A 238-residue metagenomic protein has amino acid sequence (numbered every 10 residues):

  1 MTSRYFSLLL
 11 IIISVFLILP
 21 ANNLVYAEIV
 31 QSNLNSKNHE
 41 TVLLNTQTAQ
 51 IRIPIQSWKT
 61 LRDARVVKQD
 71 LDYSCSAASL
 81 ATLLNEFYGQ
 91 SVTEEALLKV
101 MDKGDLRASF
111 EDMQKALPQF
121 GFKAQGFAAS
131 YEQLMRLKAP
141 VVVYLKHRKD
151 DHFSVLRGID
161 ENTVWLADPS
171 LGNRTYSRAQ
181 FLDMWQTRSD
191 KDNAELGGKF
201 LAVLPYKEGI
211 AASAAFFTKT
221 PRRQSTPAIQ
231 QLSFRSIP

Functional and structural regions predicted by a protein language model:
T2-F6, P20-K99, R222, Q230 (+1 more regions): Active-site-adjacent structural segments surrounding the nucleophilic cysteine of cysteine proteases and isopeptidases
Y5, D70, M101, D105 (+2 more regions): Solvent-exposed, flexible loop/coil residues
L9-P20: Bacterial N-terminal signal peptides
E28-Q31, N35-T48, I159-P238: Noncatalytic regulatory segments and standalone regulatory/sensor domains
D70, A78, V92, R136-K138 (+3 more regions): Extracytoplasmic
L98-M101, D105, Q114-L171, T175 (+1 more regions): Active-site-adjacent substructure of cysteine-protease-like catalytic cores
R107-S109: Solvent-exposed, charged helical/coil patches that constitute nucleic-acid or partner-interaction surfaces
